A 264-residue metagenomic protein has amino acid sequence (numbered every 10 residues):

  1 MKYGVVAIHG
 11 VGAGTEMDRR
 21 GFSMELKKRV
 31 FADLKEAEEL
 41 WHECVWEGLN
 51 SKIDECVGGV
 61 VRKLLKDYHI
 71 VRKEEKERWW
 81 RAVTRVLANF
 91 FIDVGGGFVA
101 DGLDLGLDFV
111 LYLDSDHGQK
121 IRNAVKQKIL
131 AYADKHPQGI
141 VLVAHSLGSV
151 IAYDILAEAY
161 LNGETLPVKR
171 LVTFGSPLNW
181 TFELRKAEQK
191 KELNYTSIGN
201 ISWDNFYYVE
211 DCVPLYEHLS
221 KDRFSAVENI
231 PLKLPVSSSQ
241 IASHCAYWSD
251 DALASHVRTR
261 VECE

Functional and structural regions predicted by a protein language model:
M1-G59, N89, D93-V143, S149-E264: Lipid deacylating catalytic domains
G59-H69: Coupling/switch segment of ABC-type P-loop NTPase heads
Y68-V94: Low-complexity, serine/threonine/proline-enriched polar segments
